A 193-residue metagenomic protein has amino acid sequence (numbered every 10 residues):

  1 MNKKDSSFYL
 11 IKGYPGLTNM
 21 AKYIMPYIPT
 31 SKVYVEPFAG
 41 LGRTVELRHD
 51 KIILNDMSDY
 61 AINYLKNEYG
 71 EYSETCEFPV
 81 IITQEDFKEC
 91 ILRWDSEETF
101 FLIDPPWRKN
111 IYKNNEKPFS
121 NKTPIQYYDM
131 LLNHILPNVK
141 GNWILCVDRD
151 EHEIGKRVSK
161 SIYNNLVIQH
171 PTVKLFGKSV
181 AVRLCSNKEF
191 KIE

Functional and structural regions predicted by a protein language model:
M1-E193: Class I S-adenosyl-L-methionine-dependent methyltransferase catalytic core
